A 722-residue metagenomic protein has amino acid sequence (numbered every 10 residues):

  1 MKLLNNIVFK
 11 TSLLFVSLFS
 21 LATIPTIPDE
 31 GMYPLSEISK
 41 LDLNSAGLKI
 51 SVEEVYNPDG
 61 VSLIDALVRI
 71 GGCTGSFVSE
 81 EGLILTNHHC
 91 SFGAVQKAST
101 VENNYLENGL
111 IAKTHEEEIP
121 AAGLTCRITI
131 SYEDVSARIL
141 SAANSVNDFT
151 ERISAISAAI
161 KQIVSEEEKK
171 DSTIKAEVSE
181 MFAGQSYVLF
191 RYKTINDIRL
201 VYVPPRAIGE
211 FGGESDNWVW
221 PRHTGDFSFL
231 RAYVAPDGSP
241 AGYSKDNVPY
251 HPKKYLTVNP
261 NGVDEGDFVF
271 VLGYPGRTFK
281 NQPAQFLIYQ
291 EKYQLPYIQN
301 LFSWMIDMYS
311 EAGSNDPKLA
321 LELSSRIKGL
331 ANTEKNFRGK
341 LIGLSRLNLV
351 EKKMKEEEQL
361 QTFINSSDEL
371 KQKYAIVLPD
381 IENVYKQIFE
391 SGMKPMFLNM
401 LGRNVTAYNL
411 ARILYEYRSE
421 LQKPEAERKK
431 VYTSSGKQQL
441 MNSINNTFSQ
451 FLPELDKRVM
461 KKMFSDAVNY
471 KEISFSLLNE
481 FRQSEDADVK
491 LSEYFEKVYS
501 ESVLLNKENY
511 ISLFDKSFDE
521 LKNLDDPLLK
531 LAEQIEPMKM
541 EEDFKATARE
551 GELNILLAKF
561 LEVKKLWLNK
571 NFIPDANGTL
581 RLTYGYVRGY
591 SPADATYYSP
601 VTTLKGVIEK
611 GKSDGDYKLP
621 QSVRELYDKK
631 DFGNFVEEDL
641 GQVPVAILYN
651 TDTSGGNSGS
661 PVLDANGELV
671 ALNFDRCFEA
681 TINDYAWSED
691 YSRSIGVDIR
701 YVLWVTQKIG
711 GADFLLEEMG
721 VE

Functional and structural regions predicted by a protein language model:
M1-K10: Positively charged n-region of N-terminal signal peptides that target proteins for export
L3-L4, F19-E722: Terminal presequence/propeptide segments associated with secretion/organelle targeting and zymogen/polyprotein
T11-S20: Bacterial N-terminal signal peptides
